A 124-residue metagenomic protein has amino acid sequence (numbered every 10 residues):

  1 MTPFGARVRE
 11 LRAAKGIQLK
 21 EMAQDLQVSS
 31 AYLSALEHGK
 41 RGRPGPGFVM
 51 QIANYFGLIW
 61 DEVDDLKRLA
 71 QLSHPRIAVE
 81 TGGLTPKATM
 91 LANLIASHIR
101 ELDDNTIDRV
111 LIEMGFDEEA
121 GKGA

Functional and structural regions predicted by a protein language model:
M1-A14, S97-H98, N105-D108: A short, Lys/Arg-rich alpha-helix, primarily the initiator
V8, M22-A23, L33-L36: Conserved hydrophobic/aromatic packing and binding residues within compact polymer-binding modules
R12, A23, A53: The alpha-helix within a helix-turn-helix
Q27-R43, Q51: Recognition helix of helix-turn-helix/homeodomain-like DNA-binding domains that insert into the DNA major groove
P46-D65, L72: DNA major-groove recognition helix of helix-turn-helix/homeodomain DNA-binding modules
D64-S97: Short, charged recognition helix plus adjacent turn of helix-turn-helix-like nucleic-acid-binding domains
